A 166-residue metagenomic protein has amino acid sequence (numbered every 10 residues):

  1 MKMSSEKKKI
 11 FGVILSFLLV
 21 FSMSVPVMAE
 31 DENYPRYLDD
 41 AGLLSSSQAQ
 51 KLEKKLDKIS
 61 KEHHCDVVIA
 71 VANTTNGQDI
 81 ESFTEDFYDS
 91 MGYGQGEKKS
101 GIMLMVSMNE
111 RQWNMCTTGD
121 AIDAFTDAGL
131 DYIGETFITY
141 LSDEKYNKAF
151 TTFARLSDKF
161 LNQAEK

Functional and structural regions predicted by a protein language model:
K2-K166: A structural boundary signal for the start of the first folded domain, especially the loop/turn and N-capping region
